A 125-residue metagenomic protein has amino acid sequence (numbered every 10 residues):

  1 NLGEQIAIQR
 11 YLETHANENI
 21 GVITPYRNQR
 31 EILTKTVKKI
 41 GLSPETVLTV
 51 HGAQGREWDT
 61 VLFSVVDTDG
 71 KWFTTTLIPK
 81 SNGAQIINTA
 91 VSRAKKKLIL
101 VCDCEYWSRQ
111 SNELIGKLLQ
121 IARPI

Functional and structural regions predicted by a protein language model:
N1-K38, V47: Conserved helicase/translocase motor-coupling segment
H15, A53-R56: Conserved catalytic network of the ASCE P-loop NTPase/AAA+ motor domain
N19, P44, T60: Beta-strand-rich binding-surface signature of beta-sandwich/beta-barrel folds used to engage anionic ligands
R27-Q29, A53, D67-G70, C104-S108: Conserved nucleotide-binding/hydrolysis micro-motifs of P-loop NTPases
V37-K39, G70-I125: Helicase C-terminal subdomain and adjacent C-terminal extension
P44-G52: A short, well-structured beta->alpha microelement
L48, R56-T68, T89, K97-V101: A short beta-strand element within the Helicase C-terminal
